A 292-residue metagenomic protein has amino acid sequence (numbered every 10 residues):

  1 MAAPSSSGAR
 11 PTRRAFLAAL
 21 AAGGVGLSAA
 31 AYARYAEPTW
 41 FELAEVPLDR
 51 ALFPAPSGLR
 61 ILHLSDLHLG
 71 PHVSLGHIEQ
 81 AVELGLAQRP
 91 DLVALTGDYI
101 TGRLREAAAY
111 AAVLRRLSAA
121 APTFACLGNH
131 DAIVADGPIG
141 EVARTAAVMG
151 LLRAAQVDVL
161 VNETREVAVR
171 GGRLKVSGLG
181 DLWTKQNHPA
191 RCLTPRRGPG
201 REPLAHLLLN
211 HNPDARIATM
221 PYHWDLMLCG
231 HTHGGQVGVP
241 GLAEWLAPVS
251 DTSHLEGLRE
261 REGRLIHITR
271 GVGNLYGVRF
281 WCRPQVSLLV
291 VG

Functional and structural regions predicted by a protein language model:
A2-G23: N-terminal secretory signal peptides and thylakoid transit peptides that target proteins across membranes
A19, G23-V113: N-terminal active-site segment of His-dependent metallophosphoesterases
R50-I61, T164-V176, E260-L265: Beta-strand-turn-beta hairpins that frame and shape the catalytic cleft of phosphate-ester-processing enzymes
L64-H77, Y99-R105, I133-A143, K185 (+2 more regions): Acidic/histidine-rich helix-loop elements that form or flank divalent-metal/phosphate-binding sites at the catalytic
L64-S65, V93-G97, T123-N129, L160-N162 (+3 more regions): Active-site neighborhood of phospho(di)ester-bond hydrolases with catalytic His/Asp-centered motifs
G76-A168: Core catalytic region of metal-dependent phosphoesterases/phosphodiesterases, especially metallo-beta-lactamase-like
A135-V157, V161-T164, V169-L209, R216-I217 (+2 more regions): Binuclear metal-dependent hydrolase catalytic cores centered on His/Asp/Glu-rich metal-binding motifs
P213-S287: Conserved beta-sheet core of the metallophosphoesterase superfamily
